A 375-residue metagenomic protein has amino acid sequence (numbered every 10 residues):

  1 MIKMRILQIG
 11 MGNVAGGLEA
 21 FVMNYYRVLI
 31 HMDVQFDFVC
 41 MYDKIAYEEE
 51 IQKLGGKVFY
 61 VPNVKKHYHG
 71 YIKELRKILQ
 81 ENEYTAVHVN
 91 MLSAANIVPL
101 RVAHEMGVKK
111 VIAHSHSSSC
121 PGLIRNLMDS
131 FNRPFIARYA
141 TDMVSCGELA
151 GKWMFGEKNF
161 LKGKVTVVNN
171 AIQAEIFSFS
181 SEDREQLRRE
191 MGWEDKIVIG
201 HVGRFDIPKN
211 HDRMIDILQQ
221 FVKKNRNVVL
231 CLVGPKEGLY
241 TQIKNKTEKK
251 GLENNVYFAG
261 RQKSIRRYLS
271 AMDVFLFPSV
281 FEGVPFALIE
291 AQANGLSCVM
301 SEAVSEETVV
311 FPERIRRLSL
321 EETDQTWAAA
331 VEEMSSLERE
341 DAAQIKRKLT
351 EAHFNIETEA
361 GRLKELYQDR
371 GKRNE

Functional and structural regions predicted by a protein language model:
Q8-K73, K236-Y240, L366: N-terminal strand-loop element at the rim of the active site of nucleotide-sugar-dependent glycosyltransferases
G16-N24, I197, H201-Q220: A conserved mid-protein helix/loop that constitutes part of the nucleotide-sugar donor-binding site
G17, E338-E375: A charged, aromatic-enriched C-terminal amphipathic alpha-helix characteristic of glycosyltransferases across folds
L92, R261, V280: Aromatic "clamp/platform" in nucleotide-sugar-dependent glycosyltransferases that forms part of the donor/acceptor
Y139-S178: A short, active-site helix/loop in glycosyltransferases that binds the activated sugar's phosphate group
S178-G192, N245: A short helix/loop element that forms part of the nucleotide-sugar donor recognition site in Leloir-type
L239-Q242, L252-Q262, Y268: Active-site donor-binding acidic/aromatic loop of nucleotide-activated sugar and phosphosugar transferases involved
E307-S336: Change "using UDP/GDP/dTDP sugars" to "using nucleotide sugars
